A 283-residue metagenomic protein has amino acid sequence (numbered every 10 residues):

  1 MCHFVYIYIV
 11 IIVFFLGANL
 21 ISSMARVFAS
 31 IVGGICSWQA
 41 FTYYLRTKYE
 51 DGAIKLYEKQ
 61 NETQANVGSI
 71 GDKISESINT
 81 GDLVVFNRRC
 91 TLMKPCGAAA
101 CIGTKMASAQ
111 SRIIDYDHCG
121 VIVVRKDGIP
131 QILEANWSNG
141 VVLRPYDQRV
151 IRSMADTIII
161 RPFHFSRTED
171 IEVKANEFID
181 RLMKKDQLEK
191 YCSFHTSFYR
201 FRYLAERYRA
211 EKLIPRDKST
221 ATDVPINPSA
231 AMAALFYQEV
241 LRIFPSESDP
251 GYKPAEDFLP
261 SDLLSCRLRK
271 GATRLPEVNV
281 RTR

Functional and structural regions predicted by a protein language model:
M1-C2, R283: A positional/structural detector of protein chain ends, strongest at the extreme C-terminus and weakly at the extreme
H3-I11: Intrinsically disordered, low-complexity terminal segments enriched in Ser/Thr
V10-F15, G34: Cleavable N-terminal signal peptides of Sec/SRP-targeted secreted and luminal proteins
V13-F28: N-terminal mitochondrial targeting presequence
A25-R283: Cysteine-nucleophile amide-bond enzymes
